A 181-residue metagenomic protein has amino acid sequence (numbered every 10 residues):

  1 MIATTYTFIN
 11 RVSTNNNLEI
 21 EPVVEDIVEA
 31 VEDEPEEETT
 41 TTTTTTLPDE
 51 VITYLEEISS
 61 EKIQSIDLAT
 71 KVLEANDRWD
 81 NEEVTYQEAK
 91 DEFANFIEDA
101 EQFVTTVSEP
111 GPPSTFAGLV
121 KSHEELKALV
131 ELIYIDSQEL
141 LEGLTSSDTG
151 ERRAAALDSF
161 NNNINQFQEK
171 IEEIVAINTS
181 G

Functional and structural regions predicted by a protein language model:
M1-T5: Hydrophobic membrane-insertion alpha-helices, especially the h-region of bacterial N-terminal signal peptides
R11-I63: N-terminal, intrinsically disordered, polar/charged segments of Gram-positive cell-envelope systems that serve as
L47-A94, E125-G181: C-terminal amphipathic alpha-helix
I97-V130, V175-G181: Short, solvent-exposed, charged loop/turn and helix-capping segments that join or cap alpha-helices on peripheral
